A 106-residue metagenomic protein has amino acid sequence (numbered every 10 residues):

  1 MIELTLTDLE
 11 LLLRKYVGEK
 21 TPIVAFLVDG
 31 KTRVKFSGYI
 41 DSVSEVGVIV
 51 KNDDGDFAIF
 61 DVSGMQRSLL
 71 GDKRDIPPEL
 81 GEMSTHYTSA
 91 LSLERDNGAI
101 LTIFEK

Functional and structural regions predicted by a protein language model:
M1-L13, V17, V24-K106: Short beta-rich binding modules
